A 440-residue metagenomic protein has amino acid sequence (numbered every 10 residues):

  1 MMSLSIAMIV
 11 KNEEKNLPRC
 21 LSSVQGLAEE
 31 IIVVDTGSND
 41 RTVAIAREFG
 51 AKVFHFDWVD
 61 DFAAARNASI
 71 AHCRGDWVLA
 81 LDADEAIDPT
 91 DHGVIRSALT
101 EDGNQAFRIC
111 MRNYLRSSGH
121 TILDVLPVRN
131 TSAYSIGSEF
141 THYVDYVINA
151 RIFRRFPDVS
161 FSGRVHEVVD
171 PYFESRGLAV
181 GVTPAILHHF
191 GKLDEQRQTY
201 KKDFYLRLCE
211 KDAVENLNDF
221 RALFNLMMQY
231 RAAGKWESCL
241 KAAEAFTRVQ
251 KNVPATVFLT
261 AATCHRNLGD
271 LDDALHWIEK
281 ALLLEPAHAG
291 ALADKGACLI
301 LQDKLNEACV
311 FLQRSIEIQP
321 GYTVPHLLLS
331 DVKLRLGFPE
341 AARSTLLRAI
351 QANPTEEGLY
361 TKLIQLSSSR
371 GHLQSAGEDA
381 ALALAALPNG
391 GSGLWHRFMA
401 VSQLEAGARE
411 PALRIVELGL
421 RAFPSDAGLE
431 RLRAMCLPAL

Functional and structural regions predicted by a protein language model:
M1-S23: N-proximal low-complexity "stem/linker" segments adjacent to membrane-targeting elements
M2, A63-I70, L81, D88-S238: Catalytic-site signature of metal-activated, phosphate-bearing donor transferases, centered on the GT-A/GT-A-like
S23, D35-R47, W58, D82 (+1 more regions): A conserved acidic beta->alpha catalytic loop
E29, V43-A68, H72: Conserved donor nucleotide-binding strand/loop of the catalytic core
V78: Short aromatic/hydrophobic "clamp" motif used to bind/position activated sugar donors
A222, T256-V257, A291, P325 (+3 more regions): TPR alpha-solenoid repeat register
